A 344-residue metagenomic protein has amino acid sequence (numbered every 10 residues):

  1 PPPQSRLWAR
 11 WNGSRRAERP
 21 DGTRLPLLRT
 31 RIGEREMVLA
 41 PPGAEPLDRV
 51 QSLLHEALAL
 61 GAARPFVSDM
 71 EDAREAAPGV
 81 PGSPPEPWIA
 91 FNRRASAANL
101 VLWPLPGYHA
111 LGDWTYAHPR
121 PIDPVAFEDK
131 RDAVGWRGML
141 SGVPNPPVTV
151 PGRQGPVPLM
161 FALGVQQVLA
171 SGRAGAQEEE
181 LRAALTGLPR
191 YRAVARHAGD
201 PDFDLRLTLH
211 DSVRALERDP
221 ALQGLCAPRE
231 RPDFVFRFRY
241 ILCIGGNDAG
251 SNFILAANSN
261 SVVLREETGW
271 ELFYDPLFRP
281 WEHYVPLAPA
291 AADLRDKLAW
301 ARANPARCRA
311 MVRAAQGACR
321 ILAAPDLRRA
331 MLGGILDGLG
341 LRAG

Functional and structural regions predicted by a protein language model:
P1-L225, R229-R231: Secretory-pathway glycan-assembly enzymes, especially type II membrane glycosyltransferases that use nucleotide-sugar
P228-G344: Catalytic binding pocket for nucleotide-activated donors in carbohydrate/polymer assembly enzymes
